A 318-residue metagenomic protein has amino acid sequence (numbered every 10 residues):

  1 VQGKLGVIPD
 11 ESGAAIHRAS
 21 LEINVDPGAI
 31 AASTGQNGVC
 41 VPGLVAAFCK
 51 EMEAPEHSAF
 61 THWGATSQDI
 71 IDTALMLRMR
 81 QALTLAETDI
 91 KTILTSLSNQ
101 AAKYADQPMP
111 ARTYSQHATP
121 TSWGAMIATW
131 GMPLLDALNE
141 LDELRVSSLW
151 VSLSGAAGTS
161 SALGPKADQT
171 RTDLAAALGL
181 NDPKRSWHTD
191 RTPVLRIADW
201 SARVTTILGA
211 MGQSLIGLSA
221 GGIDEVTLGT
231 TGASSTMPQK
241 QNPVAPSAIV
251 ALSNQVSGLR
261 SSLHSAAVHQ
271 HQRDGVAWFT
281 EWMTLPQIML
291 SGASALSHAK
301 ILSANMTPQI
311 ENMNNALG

Functional and structural regions predicted by a protein language model:
V1, A32-G38, I223, M237-G318: Glycine-rich cofactor/substrate-binding loops
V1-S154, S160, K166-R171, V244-A248: A helix-coil-helix interface module used to build multimeric assemblies and to scaffold catalytic/cofactor sites
G35, R80-E87, K91, S98 (+8 more regions): Short amphipathic alpha-helical segments with heptad-repeat character
A47, E51, S96, Q100 (+10 more regions): Generic, well-ordered alpha-helical scaffold segments in large soluble proteins
T61, G179-W187, V226, S261-Q272: A glycine-rich, basic-preceded beta-loop-alpha segment at the flavin cofactor/substrate interface of flavin-utilizing
S67, G164, T170, A177 (+4 more regions): A structural signal for small-residue-enriched, beta-sheet-centric alpha/beta enzyme cores and oligomeric scaffold folds
I70, P110, Y114-A125, S161-P165 (+4 more regions): Alpha-helix capping and helix-loop boundary segments enriched in small/acidic/polar residues
Q169-S257: Acidic, glycine-rich loop-and-beta core segments that form the ion-binding/anion-interacting portion of active sites
